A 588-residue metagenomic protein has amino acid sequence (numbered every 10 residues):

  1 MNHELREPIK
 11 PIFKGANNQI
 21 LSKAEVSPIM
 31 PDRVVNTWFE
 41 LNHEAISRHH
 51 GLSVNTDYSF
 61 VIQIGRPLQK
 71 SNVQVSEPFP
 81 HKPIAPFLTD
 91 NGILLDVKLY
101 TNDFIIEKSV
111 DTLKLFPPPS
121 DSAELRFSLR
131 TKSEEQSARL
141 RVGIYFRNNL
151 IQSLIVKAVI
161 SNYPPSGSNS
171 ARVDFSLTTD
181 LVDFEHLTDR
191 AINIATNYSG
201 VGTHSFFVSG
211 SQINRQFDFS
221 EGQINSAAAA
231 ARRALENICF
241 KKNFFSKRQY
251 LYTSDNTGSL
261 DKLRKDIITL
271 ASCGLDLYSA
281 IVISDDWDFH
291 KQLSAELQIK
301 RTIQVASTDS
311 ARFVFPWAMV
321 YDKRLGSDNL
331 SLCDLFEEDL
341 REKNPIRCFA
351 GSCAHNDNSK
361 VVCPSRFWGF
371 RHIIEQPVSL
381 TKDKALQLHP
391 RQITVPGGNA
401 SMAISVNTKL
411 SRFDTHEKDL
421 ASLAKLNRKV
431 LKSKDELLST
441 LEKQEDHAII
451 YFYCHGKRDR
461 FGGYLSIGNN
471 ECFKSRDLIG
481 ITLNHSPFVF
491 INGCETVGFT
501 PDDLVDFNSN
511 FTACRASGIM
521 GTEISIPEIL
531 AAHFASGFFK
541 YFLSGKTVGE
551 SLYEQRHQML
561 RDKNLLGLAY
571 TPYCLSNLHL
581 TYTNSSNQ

Functional and structural regions predicted by a protein language model:
L21, V26-S71, F79, T112 (+4 more regions): Non-catalytic, solvent-exposed interaction/assembly segments
R130-Q136: Short, surface-exposed loop/turn segments at beta-strand-coil junctions that are enriched for proline with nearby
S137-F146: Short, aromatic- and glycine-rich surface loops/edge beta-strands on solvent-exposed regions
Y145-S153: Short acidic/polar inter-strand loop motif in beta-rich domains
H186, T196-D285, T308-R312, N329-R458 (+1 more regions): A domain-level signal for caspase-like cysteine endopeptidase catalytic cores and their zymogen-processing architecture
D328, L332-F336, L340, K434 (+2 more regions): Cysteine protease catalytic core and zymogen-processing segment of caspase-like enzymes
H355-P396, G468-H485, I529, H533-Q588: Caspase-like cysteine protease fold
S517-I529: Short acidic/histidine-rich active-site segments
